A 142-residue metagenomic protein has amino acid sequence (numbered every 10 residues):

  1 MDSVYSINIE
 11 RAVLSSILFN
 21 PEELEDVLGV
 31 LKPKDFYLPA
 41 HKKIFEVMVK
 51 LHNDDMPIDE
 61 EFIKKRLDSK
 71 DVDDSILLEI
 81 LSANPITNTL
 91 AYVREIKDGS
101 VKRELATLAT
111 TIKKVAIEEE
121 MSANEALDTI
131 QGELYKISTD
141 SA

Functional and structural regions predicted by a protein language model:
M1-G99: Noncatalytic partner-interaction/assembly domains of nucleic-acid and motor enzyme complexes, especially the accessory
N84-A142: Interdomain "pre-motor" coupling segment immediately N-terminal to P-loop NTPase/helicase cores
